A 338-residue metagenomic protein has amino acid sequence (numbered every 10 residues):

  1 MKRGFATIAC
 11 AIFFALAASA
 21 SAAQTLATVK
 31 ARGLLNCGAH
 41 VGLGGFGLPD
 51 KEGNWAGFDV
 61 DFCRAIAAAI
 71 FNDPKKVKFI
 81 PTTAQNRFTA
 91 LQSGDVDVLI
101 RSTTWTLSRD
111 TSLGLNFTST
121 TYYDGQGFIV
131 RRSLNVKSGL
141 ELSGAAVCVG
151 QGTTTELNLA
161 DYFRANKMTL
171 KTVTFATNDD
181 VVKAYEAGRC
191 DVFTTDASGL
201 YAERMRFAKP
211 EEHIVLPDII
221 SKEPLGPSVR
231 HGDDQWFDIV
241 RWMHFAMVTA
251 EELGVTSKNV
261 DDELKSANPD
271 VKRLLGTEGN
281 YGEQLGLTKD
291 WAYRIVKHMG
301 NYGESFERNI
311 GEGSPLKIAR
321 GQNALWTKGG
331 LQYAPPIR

Functional and structural regions predicted by a protein language model:
T7-A17: Bacterial N-terminal signal peptides
T25-R101, L285-L287, Y302, L325 (+1 more regions): Extracytoplasmic small-molecule ligand-binding "clamshell" domains of the periplasmic binding protein/Venus flytrap
A27, V60-A68, T89, S93 (+6 more regions): Solvent-exposed, polar/charged alpha-helical surfaces in well-ordered, non-transmembrane soluble domains, broadly
K30-A31, A67-K75, Q92-V96, S133 (+6 more regions): Sec-exported extracytoplasmic/periplasmic mature domains
N36-G45, W55-I70, T104, D124-D180: Bilobed "Venus flytrap"/periplasmic-binding protein-like clamshell domains and structurally analogous long
D61-R64, A68-I70, R132-V136, L140 (+7 more regions): Extended ligand-binding regions for polar small-molecule ligands
R64, A68, N72, K76-E141 (+2 more regions): Acidic, polar ligand-binding/catalytic clefts
V77-T89, T172-A187: Short helix-initiation/N-cap motifs at beta->coil->alpha
